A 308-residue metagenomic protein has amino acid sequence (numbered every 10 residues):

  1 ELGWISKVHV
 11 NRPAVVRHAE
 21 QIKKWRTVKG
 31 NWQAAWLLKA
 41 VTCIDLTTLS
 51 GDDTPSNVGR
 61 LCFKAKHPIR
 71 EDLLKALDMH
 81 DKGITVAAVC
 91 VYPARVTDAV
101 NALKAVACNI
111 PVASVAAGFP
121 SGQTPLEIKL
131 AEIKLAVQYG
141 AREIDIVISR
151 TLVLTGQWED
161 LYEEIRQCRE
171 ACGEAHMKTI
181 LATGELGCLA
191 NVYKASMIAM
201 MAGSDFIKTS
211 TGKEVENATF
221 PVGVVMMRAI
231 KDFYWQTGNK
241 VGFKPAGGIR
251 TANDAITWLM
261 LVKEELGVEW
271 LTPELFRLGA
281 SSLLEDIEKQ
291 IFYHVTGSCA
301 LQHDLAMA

Functional and structural regions predicted by a protein language model:
E1-V41: Charged, compositionally biased N-terminal leader segments and the immediate start of the first structured element
G30-V41, D52-I84, P93-K244, R250-S281 (+1 more regions): Alpha/beta enzyme core
L49: A short, histidine- and acid-enriched strand-loop-helix "catalytic/donor-clamping" loop that lines the nucleotide-sugar
